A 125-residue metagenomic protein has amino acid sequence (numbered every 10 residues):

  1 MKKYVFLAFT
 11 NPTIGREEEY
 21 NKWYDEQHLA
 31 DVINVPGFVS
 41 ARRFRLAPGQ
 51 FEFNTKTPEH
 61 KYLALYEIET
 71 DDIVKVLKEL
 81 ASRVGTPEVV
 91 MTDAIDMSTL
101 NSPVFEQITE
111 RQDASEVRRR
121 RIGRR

Functional and structural regions predicted by a protein language model:
M1-R125: Macromolecular interaction modules
